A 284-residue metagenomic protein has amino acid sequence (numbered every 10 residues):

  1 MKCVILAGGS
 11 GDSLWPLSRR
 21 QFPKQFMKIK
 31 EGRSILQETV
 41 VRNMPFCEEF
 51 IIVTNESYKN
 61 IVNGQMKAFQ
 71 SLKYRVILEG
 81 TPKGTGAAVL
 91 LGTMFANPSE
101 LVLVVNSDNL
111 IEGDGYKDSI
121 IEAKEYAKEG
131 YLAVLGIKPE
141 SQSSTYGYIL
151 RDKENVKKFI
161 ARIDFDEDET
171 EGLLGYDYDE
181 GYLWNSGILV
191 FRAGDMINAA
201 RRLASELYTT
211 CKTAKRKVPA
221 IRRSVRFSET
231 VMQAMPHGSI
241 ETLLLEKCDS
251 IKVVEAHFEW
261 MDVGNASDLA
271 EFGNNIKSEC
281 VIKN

Functional and structural regions predicted by a protein language model:
M1-I5, P16, R20, K28-V104 (+1 more regions): Conserved N-terminal catalytic core of the sugar/cofactor nucleotidyltransferase
L6-A7, V53, L103-N106, V134-K138 (+2 more regions): Short beta-strand segments
G8-L14: Conserved adenylation A10 loop of the ANL superfamily
G9, D108, N265: Active-site glycine-centered loops adjacent to acidic/histidine catalytic or metal-binding residues that shape
S13, N60-V62, N198-A199, E271: Phosphate- and divalent-cation-binding pockets in alpha/beta enzyme and binding domains that engage nucleotide-derived
Q25, K73-R75, S250-K252: Conserved beta-strand segments of alpha/beta enzyme cores
S71-K153, R202-L203: Conserved beta-loop-beta/alpha segment of the NTase-like Rossmann-fold superfamily that binds/positions NTPs
D152, K157-V281: Catalytic core of tubulin tyrosine ligase-like
